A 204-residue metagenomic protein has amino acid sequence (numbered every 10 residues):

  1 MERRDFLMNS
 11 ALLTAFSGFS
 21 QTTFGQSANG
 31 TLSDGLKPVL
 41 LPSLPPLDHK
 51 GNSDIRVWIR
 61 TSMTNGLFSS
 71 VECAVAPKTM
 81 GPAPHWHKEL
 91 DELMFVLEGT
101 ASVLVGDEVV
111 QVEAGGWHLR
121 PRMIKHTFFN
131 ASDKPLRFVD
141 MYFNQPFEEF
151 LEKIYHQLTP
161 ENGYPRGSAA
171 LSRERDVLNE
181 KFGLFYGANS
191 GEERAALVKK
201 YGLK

Functional and structural regions predicted by a protein language model:
E2-S27: N-terminal export signals
S20-R56, K204: C-terminal segment of N-terminal export signals and the immediately downstream linker at the start of the mature
L47-P84, L90-D91, M141: A short glycine-rich, His/Asp/Glu-containing loop-to-beta-strand
E89-A101: Glycine- and acidic-residue-biased ligand/ion/polar-headgroup-sensing regions
D107-R122: Short acidic-glycine-tyrosine-enriched beta hairpin
R122-E149: Ligand-binding loop in jelly-roll beta-barrel domains
M141-G167: A hydrophobic/aromatic-rich effector-binding and dimerization subdomain of bacterial HTH-type transcriptional regulators
Q157-K204: Acidic/histidine-enriched, glycine/proline-rich intrinsically disordered or flexible terminal extensions
